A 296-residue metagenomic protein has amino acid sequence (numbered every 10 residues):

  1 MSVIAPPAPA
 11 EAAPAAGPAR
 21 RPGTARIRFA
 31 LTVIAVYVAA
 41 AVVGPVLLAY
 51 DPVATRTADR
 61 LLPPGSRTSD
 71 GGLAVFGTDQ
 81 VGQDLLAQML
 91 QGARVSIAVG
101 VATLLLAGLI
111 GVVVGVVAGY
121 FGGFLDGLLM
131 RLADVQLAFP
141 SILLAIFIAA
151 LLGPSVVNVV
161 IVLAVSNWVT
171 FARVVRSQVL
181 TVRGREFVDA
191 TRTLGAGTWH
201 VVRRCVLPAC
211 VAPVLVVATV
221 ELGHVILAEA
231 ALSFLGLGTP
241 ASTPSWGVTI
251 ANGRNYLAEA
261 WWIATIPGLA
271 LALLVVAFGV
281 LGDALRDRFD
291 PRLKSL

Functional and structural regions predicted by a protein language model:
M1-I4, K294-L296: Short, intrinsically disordered, low-complexity terminal/loop segments
S2-A54, L132, C210-V211: N-terminal signal-anchor/first transmembrane alpha helix
A16-T24, V75-T78, L86, R203 (+1 more regions): A short amphipathic helical element positioned immediately N-terminal to and/or at the very start of a transmembrane
R21-P22, T68, V225, L257: Generic structural signal for beta-strand residues in well-ordered domains
R28, T32, V36-V81, L237-P240: Hydrophobic alpha-helical transmembrane segments of membrane transport/permease proteins and related membrane-embedded
V81-L296: Alpha-helical transmembrane segments of integral membrane proteins, especially multi-pass inner/plasma-membrane
